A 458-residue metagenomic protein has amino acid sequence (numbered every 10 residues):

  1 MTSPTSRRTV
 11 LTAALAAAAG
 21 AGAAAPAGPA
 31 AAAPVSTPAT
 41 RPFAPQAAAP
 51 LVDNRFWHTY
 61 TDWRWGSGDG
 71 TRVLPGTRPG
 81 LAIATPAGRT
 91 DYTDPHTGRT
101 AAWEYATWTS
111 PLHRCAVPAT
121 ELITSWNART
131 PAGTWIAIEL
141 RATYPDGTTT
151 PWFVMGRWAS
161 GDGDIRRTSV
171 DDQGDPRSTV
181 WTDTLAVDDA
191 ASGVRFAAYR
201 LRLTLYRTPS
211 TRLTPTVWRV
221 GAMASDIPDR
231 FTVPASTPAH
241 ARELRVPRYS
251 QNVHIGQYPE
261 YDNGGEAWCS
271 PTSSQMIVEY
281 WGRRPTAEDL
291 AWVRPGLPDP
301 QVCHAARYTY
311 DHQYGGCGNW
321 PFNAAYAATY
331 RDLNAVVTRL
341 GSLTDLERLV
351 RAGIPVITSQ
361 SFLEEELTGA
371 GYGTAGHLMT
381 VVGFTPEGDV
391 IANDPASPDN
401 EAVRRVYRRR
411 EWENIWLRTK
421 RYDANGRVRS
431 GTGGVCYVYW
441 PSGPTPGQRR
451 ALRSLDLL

Functional and structural regions predicted by a protein language model:
M1-A18: N-terminal secretory signal peptides and thylakoid transit peptides that target proteins across membranes
A21-A47: C-terminal region of N-terminal signal peptides and the immediate post-cleavage residues of exported proteins
A25, T204-G316, L457-L458: Active-site-adjacent structural segments surrounding the nucleophilic cysteine of cysteine proteases and isopeptidases
G28, T100-W103, S110, R294-L458: Conserved active-site-adjacent core of cysteine acyl-enzyme catalytic domains
D53-A101, A106, R114-V117, G133 (+7 more regions): Noncatalytic regulatory segments and standalone regulatory/sensor domains
P118-T130: A short beta-strand element within beta-rich, extracytoplasmic domains of secreted/secretory-pathway proteins
W152-A191: Extracellular carbohydrate recognition and processing domains and analogous Trp-centered ligand-binding platforms
